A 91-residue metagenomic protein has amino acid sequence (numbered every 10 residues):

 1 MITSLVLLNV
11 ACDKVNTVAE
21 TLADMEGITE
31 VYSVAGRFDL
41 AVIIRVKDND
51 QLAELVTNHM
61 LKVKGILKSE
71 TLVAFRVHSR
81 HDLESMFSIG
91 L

Functional and structural regions predicted by a protein language model:
M1-L91: A compositional/biophysical signature of low hydrophobicity enriched in polar/charged and small residues
